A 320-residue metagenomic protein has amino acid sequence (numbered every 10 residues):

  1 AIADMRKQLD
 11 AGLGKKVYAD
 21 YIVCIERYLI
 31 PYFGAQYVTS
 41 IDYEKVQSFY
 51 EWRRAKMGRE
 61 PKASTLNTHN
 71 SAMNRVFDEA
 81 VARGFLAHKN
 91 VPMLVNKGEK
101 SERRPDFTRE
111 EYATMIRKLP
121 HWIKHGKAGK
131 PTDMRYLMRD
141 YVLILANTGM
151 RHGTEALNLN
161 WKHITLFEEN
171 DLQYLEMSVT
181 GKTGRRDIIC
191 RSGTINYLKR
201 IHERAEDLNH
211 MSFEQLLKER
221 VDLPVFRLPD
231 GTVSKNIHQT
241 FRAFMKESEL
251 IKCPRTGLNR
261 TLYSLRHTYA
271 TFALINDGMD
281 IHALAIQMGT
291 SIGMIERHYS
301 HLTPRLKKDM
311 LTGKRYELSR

Functional and structural regions predicted by a protein language model:
A3-F85, S101-R104, K124-Y136, G231-I237 (+1 more regions): N-terminal core-binding DNA-recognition domain of tyrosine site-specific recombinases/integrases
R59, H121-R135, T148, E206-L223 (+2 more regions): Short, basic (Lys/Arg/His-rich) helix/loop patches that form interaction surfaces in the mid-to-C-terminal regions
A63, N67-H69, A82, L86-G153 (+2 more regions): Basic, Lys/Arg- and aromatic-enriched nucleic-acid-binding interface segment
M73, Y141-V142, G153-L159, L284: Alpha-helix N-cap/helix-start motif at helix boundaries, enriched for small hydrophobics
L94-N96, E111, P120, L157-Q215: Conserved tyrosine-mediated DNA breakage-rejoining catalytic core shared by Y-recombinases
D106, L172-Y174, V179-T183, M288-T312: Catalytic-site neighborhood detector that most strongly recognizes the C-terminal catalytic loop/helix of tyrosine
R117-H125, E168, R185, E203-D222 (+4 more regions): C-terminal secondary-structure termini that scaffold catalytic or DNA-interacting sites
T180-E203, K218-M245, T261: C-terminal catalytic core of Y-nucleophile DNA break-rejoin enzymes
